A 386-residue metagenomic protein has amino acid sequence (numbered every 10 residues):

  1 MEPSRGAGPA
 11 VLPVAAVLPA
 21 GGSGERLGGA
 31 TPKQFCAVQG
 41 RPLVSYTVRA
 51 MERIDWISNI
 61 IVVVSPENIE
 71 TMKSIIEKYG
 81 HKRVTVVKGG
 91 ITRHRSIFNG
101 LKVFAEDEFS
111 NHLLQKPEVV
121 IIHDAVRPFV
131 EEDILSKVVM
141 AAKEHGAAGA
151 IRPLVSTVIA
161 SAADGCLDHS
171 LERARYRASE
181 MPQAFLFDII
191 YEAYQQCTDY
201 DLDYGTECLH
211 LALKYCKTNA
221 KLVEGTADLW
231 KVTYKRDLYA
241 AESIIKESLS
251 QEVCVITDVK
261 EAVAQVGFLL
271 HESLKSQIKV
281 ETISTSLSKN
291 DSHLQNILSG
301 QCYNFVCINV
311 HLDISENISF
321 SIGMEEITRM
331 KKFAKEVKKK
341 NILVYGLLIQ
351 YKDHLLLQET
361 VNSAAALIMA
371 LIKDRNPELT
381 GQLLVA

Functional and structural regions predicted by a protein language model:
M1-A7, V232-F333: Left-handed beta-helix
E2-T71, V84, C254-L287: N-terminal glycine-rich phosphate-binding loop and ensuing alpha1 helix
A16-L18, V62, I122, A147-A150 (+3 more regions): Structural beta-sheet core signal
L18, V44, G100, H123-D124 (+2 more regions): Residue-level signal for inorganic ion chemistry
A37, F129, A184, K231-V232: Short aromatic/basic micro-patch
E77-E118, T285-I297, S363: Short phosphate-binding loop-to-helix
K116, F129-K221, E281-A386: Conserved core of the sugar-phosphate nucleotidyltransferase
A220-E224, W230-T233: Conserved active-site beta-strand element of glycosyltransferases/polysaccharide synthases
